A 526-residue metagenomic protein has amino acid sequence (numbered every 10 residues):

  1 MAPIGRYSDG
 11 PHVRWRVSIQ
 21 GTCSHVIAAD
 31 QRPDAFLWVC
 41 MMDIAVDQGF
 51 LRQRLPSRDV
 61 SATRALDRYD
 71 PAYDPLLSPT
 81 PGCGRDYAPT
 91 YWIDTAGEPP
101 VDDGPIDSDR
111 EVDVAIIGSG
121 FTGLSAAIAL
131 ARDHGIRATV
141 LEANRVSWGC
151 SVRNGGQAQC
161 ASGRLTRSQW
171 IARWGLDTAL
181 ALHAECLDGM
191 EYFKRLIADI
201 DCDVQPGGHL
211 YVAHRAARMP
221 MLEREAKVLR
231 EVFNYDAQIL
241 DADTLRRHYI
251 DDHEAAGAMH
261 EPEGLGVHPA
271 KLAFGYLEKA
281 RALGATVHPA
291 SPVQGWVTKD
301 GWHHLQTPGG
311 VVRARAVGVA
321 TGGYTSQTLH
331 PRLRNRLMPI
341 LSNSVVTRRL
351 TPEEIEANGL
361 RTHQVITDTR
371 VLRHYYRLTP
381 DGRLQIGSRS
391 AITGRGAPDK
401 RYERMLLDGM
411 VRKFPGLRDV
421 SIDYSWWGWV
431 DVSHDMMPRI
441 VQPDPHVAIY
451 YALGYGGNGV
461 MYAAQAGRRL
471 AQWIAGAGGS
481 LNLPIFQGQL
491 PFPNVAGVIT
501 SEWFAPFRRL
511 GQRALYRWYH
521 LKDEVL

Functional and structural regions predicted by a protein language model:
V17, G21-C23, A35-V112: Extreme N-terminal leader/targeting segments of oxidoreductases
I44, G394-G396, R404, D408-A514 (+1 more regions): C-terminal catalytic lobe of FAD-dependent flavoproteins
V114-T139: N-terminal Rossmann-like FAD-binding beta1-loop-alpha1 element of flavoenzymes
D133-R153: Glycine-rich FAD pyrophosphate-binding loop
G156, D199-P206, G310-V312, A316-E353 (+1 more regions): Active-site substrate-recognition segment that forms the wall of the catalytic cavity or substrate channel
G156-G175: N-terminal glycine-rich dinucleotide-binding loop that anchors FAD/FMN and/or NAD(P) in oxidoreductases
W170-K279: Rossmann-like flavin
M259-W302, Q306-P308: Helical element adjacent to the flavin cofactor pocket in flavoenzyme catalytic cores
